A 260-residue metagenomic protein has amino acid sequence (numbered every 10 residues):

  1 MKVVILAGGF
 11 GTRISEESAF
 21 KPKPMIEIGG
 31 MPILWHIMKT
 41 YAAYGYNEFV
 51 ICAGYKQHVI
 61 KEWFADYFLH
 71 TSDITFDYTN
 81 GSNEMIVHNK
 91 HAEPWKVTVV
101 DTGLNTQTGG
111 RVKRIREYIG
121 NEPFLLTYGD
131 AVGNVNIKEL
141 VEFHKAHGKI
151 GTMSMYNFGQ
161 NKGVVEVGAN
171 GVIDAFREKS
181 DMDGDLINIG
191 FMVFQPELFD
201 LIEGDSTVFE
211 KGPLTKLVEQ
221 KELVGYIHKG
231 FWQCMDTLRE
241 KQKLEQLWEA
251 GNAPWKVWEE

Functional and structural regions predicted by a protein language model:
M1-Y67, V99: N-terminal glycine-rich phosphate-binding loop and ensuing alpha1 helix
V3-I5, I51, L126, G151-S154 (+1 more regions): Structural beta-sheet core signal
M25, V165-V167, L214, G225: A structural signal for short hydrophobic beta-strand segments in well-ordered beta-sheet cores
I33-H36, G110-R114, P213: Well-ordered alpha-helical segments embedded in enzymatic catalytic cores
I60-A169: Conserved beta-loop-beta/alpha segment of the NTase-like Rossmann-fold superfamily that binds/positions NTPs
P123-T127, V132, N136-K145, N157-Q160 (+1 more regions): Catalytic-core segments of class I nucleotidyltransferases/pyrophosphorylases that form NMP-activated intermediates
